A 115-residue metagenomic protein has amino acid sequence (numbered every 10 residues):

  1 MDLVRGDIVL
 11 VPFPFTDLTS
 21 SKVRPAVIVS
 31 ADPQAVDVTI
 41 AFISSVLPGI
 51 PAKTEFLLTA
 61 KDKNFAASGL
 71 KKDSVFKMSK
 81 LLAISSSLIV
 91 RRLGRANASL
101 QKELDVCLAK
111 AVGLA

Functional and structural regions predicted by a protein language model:
M1-A115: Conserved functional hotspots at enzyme active or ligand-binding sites that engage polyanionic ligands
